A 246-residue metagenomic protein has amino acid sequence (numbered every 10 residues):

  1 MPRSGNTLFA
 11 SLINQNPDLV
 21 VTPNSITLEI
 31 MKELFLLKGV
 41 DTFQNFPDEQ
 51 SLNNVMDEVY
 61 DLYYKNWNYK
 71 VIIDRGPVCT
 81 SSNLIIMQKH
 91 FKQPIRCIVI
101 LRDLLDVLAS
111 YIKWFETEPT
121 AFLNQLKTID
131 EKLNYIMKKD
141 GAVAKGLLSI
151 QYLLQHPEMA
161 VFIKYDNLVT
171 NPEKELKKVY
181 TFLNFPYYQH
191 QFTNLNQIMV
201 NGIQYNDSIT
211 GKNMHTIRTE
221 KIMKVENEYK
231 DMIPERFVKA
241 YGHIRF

Functional and structural regions predicted by a protein language model:
M1-V59, N66, G202, K212: PAPS-dependent sulfotransferase catalytic core
S4-A10, L28-M31, T80-N83, L105-S110 (+2 more regions): Short catalytic/ligand-binding loop motif for oxyanion handling, primarily in non-cytosolic enzymes, centered on
V20, R96-V99, V161-I163: Hydrophobic/aromatic beta-strand patches that form the interior of the parallel beta-sheet core in alpha/beta enzyme
S51-L62, L105-F185: PAPS-dependent sulfotransferase catalytic domain
Y60-I86: Glycine-rich phosphate-binding loop used to anchor ATP phosphates in small-molecule kinases, encompassing both
D74-C79, L101-R102, Y165: Short His-Asn-centered micro-motif
F91-K113: Conserved phosphate-donor/acceptor-positioning beta-strand/loop module used by diverse small-molecule
I112-F115, Q151-L154, T181-F246: PAPS-dependent sulfotransferases, especially Golgi type II membrane carbohydrate sulfotransferases
